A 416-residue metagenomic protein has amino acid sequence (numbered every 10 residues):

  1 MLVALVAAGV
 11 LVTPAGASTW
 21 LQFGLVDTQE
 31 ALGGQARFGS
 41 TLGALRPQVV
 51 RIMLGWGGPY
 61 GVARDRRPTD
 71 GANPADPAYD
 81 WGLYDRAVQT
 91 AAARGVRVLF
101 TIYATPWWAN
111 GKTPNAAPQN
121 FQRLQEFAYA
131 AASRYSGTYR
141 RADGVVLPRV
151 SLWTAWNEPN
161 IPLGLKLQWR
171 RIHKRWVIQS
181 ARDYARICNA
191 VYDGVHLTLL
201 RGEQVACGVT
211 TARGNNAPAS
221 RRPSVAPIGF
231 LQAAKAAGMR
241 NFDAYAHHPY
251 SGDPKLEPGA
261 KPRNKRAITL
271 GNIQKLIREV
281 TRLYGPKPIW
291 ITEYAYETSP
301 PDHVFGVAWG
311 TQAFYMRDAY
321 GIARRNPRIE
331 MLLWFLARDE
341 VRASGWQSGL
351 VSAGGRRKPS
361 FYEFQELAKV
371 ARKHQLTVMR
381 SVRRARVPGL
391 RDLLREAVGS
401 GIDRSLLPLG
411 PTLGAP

Functional and structural regions predicted by a protein language model:
M1-V10: Bacterial N-terminal signal peptides
V12-P14: N-terminal signal peptide c-region/cleavage motif recognized by signal peptidases
A17-A155, N160-Q179, T210-A212, R222-A226 (+2 more regions): N-terminal substrate-binding region of glycoside hydrolase catalytic domains
S18-F23, L45-V50, A92-V98, P148-L152 (+4 more regions): Loop/turn elements at helix/coil->beta-strand transitions in domains of secreted/extracellular proteins
L32-A36, Q125-S151, I172, W176-G310: Noncatalytic carbohydrate-binding groove/subsite architecture in carbohydrate-active enzymes
S40-G43, D85-Q89, A93, Y129 (+10 more regions): Surface-exposed alpha-helical segments enriched in charged/polar residues
R149-T154, P159, G164, R170 (+1 more regions): Aromatic-rich peripheral "rim/lid" segments of glycoside hydrolase catalytic domains that contact and position glycan
